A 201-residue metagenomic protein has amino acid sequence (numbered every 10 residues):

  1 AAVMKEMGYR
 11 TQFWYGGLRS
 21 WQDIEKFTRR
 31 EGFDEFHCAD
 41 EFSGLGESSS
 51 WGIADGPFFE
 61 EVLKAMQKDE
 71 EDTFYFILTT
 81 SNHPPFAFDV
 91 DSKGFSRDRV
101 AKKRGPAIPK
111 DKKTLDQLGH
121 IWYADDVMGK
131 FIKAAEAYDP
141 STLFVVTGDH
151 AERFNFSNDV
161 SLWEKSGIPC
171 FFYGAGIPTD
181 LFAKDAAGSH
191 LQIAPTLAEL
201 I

Functional and structural regions predicted by a protein language model:
A1-I201: Solvent-exposed soluble domains appended to multi-pass membrane proteins
